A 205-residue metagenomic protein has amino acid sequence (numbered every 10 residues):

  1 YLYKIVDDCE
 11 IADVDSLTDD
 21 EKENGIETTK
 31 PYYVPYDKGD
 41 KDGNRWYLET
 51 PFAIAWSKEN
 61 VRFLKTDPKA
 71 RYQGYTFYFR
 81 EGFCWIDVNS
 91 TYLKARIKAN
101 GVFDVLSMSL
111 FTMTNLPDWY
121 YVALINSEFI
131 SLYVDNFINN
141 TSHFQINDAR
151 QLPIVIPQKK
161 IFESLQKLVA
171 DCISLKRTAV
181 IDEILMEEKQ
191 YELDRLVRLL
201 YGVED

Functional and structural regions predicted by a protein language model:
Y1, A123, L199: Surface-exposed charge patches
Y1-M113: Polyanion-binding catalytic cores of nucleic-acid enzymes and NTP/SAM-utilizing transferases
C9, G43-N44, F63, T91-Y92 (+3 more regions): Short secondary-structure junctions and interdomain/linker hinges
N24, G43, Y72, T112 (+5 more regions): Generic amphipathic alpha-helical segments used as scaffolds and interaction surfaces in large, multi-domain proteins
K30, E49-A53, D118, V122 (+3 more regions): Alpha-helix initiation and N-capping motif
L48-F52, D135-N140, D205: Short coil/turn segments at secondary-structure boundaries
I86-P153, Q158-D171, L175: Basic, amphipathic alpha-helical recognition segments used for DNA target recognition
V155-D205: Non-catalytic DNA-recognition/assembly elements of restriction-modification systems
